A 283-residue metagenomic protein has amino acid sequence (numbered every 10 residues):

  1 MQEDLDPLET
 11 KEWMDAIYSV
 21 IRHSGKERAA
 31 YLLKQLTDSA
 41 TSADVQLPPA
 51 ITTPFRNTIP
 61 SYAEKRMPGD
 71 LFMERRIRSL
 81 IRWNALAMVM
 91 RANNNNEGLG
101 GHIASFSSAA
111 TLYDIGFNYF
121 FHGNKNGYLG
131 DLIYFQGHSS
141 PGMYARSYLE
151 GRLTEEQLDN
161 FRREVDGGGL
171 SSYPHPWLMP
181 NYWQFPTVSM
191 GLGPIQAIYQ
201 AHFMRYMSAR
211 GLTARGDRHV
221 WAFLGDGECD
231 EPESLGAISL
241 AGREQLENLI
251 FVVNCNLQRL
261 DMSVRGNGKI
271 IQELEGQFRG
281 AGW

Functional and structural regions predicted by a protein language model:
M1-E3, D70-L71: A ubiquitous short alpha-helical element
D6-Q46: Amphipathic alpha-helical packing elements
K26-A29, S42-P49, L86, M90 (+1 more regions): Intrinsically disordered or highly flexible coil/loop and linker segments, enriched in small and charged/polar residues
L36-I59, Q136: Terminal amphipathic helices with adjacent charged low-complexity linkers/tails
E64, G69-I81, A85-E97, H102-E244: Cofactor-binding active-site loop characterized by glycine-rich and histidine/acidic residues
I133-Q136, N248-N256: Short internal beta-strands
R218, Q245-L249, G282: Short glycine-/polar-rich loops that comprise or flank the Walker A/P-loop and associated switch/sensor motifs
C255-W283: Long, well-ordered, tryptophan-enriched scaffold segments
